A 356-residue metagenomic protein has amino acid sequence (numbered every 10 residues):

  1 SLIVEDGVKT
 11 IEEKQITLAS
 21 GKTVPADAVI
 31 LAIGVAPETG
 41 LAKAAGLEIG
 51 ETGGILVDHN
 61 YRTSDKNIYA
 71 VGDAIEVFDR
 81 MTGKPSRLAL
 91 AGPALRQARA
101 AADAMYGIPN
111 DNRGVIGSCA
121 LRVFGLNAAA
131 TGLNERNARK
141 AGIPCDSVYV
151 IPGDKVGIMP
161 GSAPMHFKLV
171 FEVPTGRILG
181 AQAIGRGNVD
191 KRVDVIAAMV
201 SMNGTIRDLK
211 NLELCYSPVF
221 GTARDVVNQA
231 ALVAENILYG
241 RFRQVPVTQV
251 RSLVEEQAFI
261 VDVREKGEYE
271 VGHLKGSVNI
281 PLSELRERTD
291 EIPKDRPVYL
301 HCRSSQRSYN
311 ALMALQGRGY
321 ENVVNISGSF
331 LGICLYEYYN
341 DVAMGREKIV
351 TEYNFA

Functional and structural regions predicted by a protein language model:
S1, L47, E76, D103-N110 (+3 more regions): Generic secondary-structure signature for well-ordered alpha-helical cores
L2-V4, I68-A70, C145-S147, I260 (+2 more regions): Conserved beta-strand scaffold positions in the cores of enzyme catalytic domains, especially in NTP/NDP-utilizing
V4-E13: A conserved short coil-to-beta-strand element within the FAD-binding core of flavoproteins
K14-T17, K22-A100, V195, M199: FAD-site-proximal beta/loop scaffold in flavoenzymes
A74-G187, T222, V226-S252: Mid-to-C-terminal Rossmann-like scaffold of FAD/NAD(P)H-dependent oxidoreductases
D103, G107, A198, M313-G317: Short, well-ordered alpha-helices that flank and scaffold nucleotide-derived cofactor binding pockets
G187-T205: A short, polar/charged loop-to-alpha-helix boundary motif
R207-P218, T222-Q249, L253-F259, K266-Y299 (+1 more regions): Rhodanese-like catalytic fold shared by cysteine-dependent sulfurtransferases and DSP/PTP-type phosphatases
